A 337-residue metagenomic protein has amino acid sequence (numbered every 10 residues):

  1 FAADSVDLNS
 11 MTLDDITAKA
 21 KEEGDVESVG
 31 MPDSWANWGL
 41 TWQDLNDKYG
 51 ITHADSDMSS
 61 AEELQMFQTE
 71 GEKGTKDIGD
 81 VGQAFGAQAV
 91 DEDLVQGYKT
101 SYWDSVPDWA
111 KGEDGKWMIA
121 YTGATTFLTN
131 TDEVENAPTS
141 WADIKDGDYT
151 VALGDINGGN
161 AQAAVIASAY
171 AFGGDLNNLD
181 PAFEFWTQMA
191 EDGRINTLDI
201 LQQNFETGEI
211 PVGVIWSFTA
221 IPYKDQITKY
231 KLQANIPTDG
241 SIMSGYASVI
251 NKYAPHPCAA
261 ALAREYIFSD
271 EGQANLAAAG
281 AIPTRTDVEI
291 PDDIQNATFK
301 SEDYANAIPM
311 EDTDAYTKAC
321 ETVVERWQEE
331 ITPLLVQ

Functional and structural regions predicted by a protein language model:
A2-E27, N46-K48, K145-G147: Immediate post-signal peptide segment of exported/extracytoplasmic ligand-binding proteins
D4-N9, D14, A305-Q337: Conserved C-terminal helix/tail region of periplasmic/extracytoplasmic solute-binding proteins
D14, A18-K19, E23, D44-Y49 (+9 more regions): A residue-level marker of the well-folded mature domains of exported/periplasmic proteins
D25-S28, D77, L153, S269-G280: Bilobed periplasmic-binding protein-like "clamshell/Venus-flytrap" ligand-binding domains
E27-Q43, A54-Q68, E72-I210: Extracytoplasmic ligand-binding site segments that recognize negatively charged/polar headgroups
A84-V90, V212-K231: A ligand-binding cleft/hinge motif common to bilobed small-molecule-binding domains
S105-W109, T122-T126, F183-Q188, R194 (+2 more regions): Periplasmic-binding protein-like
I242, Y246, N251-E311: Mature extracytoplasmic/periplasmic domains
